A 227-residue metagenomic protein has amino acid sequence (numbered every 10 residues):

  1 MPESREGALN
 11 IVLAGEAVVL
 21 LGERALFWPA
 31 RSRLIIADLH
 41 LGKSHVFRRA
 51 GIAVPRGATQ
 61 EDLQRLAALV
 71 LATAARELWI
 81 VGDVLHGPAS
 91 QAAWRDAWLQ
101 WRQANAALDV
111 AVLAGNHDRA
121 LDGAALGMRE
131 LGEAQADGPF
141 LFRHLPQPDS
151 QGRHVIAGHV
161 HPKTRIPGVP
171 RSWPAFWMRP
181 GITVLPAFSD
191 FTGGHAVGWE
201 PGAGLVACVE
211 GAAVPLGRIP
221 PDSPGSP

Functional and structural regions predicted by a protein language model:
M1-V81, L85-P227: Extended recognition/assembly regions associated with phosphoester-bond processing machinery
